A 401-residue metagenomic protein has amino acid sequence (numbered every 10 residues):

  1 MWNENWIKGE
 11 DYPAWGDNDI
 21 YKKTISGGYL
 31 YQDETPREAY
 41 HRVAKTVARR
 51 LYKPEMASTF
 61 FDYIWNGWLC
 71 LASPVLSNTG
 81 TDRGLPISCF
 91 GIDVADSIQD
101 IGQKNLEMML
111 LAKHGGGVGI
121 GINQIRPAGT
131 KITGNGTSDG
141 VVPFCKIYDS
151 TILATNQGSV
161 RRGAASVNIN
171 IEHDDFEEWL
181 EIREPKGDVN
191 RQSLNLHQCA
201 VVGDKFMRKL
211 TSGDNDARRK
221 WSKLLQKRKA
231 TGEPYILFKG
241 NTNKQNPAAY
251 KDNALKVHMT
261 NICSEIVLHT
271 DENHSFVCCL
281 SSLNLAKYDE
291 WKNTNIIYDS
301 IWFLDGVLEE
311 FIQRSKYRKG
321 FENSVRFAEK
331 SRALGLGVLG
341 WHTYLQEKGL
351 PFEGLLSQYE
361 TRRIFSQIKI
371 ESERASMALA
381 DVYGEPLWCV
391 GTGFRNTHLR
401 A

Functional and structural regions predicted by a protein language model:
M1-A401: Extended catalytic cores of very large enzyme megasubunits
